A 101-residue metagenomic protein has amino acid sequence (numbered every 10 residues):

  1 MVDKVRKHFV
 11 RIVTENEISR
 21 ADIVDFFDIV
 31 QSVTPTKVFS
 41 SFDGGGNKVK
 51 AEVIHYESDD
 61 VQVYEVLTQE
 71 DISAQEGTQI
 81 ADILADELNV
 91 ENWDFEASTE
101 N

Functional and structural regions predicted by a protein language model:
M1-N101: Structured alpha/beta or helical-core interaction and ligand-binding surfaces enriched in interleaved
